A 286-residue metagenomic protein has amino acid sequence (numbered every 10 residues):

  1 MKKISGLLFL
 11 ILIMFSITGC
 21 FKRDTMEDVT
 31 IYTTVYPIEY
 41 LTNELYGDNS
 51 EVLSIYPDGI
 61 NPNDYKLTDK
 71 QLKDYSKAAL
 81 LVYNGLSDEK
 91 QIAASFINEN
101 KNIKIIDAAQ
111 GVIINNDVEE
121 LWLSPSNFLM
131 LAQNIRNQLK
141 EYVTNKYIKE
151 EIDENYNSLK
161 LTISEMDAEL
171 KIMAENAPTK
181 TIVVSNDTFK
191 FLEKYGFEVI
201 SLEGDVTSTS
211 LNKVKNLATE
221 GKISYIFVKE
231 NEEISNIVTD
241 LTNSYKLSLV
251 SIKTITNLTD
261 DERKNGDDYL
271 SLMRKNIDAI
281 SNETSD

Functional and structural regions predicted by a protein language model:
K2-L10: Sec-dependent signal peptide recognition, specifically the positively charged N-region followed immediately by
G6, I17-D286: Extracytoplasmic metal-acquisition and chelation regions
